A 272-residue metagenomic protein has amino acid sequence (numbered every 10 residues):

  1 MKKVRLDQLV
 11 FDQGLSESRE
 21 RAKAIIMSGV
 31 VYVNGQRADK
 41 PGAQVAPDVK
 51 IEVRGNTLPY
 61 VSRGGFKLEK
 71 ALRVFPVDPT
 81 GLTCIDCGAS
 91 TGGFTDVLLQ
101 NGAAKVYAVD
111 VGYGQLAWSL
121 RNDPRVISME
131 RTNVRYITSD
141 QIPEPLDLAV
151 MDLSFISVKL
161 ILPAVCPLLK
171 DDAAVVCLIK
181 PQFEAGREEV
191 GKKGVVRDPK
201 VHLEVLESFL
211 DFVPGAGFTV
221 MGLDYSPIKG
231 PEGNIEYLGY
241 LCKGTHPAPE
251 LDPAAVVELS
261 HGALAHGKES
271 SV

Functional and structural regions predicted by a protein language model:
M1-V49, T83-C84: A basic, amphipathic helix-loop patch mediating RNA/tRNA/ribosome contacts
R63-L82: Conserved alpha-helix/loop element of class I SAM-dependent methyltransferases that forms part of the SAM/SAH-binding
T80-S90: Conserved class I S-adenosyl-L-methionine
T91-G102: Conserved SAM-binding loop of SAM-dependent methyltransferases across substrates and taxa, primarily the Class I
Y107-L160: S-adenosyl-L-methionine
K159-V176: A short glycine-rich, Lys/Arg-flanked "PGG" loop and its adjoining helix->strand segment in the class I
P181-R197: Short, glycine-/aromatic-enriched active-site segment of Class I SAM-dependent methyltransferases
I235, Y240-V272: Flexible, glycine-/basic-rich loop-and-beta segments that form/coincide with the SAM-dependent methyltransferase
